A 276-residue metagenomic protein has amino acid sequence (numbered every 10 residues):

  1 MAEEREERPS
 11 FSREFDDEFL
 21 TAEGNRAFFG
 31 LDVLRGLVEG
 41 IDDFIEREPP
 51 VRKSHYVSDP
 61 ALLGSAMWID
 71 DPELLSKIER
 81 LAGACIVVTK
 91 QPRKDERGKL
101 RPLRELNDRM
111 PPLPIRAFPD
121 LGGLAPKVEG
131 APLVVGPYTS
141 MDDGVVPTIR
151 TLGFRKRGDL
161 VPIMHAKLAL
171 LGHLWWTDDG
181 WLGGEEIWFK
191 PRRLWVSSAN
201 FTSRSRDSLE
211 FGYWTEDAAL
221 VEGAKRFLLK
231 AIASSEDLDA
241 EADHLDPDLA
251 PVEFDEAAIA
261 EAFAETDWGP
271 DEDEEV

Functional and structural regions predicted by a protein language model:
M1-V276: PLD/PLD-like phosphodiesterase catalytic module centered on the HKD motif
